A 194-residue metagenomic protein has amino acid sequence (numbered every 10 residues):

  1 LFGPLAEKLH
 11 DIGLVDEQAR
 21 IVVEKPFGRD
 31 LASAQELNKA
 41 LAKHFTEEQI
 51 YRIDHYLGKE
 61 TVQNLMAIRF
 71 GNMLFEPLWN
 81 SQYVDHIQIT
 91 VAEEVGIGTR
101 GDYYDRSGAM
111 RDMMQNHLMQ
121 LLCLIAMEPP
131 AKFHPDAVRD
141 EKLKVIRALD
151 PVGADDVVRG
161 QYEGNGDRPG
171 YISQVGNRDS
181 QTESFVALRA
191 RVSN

Functional and structural regions predicted by a protein language model:
L1-N194: Secretory/organelle targeting and membrane-embedding segments
